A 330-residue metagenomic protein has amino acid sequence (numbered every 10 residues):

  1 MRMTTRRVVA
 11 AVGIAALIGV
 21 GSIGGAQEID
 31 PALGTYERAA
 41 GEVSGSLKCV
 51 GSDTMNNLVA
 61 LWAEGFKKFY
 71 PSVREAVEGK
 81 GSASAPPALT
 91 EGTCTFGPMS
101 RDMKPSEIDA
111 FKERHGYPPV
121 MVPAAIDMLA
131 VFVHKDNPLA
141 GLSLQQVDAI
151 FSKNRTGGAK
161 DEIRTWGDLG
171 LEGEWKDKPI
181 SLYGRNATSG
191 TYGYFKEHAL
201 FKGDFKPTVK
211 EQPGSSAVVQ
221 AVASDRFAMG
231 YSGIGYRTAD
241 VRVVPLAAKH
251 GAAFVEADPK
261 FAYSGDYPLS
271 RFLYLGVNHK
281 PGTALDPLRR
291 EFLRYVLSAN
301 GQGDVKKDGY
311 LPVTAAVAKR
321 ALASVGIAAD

Functional and structural regions predicted by a protein language model:
M1-R2, G24-A26: Basic/polar N-terminal segments that are highly enriched at the extreme N-terminus, encompassing both cleavable
R2-V12: Bacterial N-terminal signal peptides that target proteins for export
A11-G21: Bacterial N-terminal signal peptides
A26-D330: Flexible loop/hinge segments at secondary-structure junctions
